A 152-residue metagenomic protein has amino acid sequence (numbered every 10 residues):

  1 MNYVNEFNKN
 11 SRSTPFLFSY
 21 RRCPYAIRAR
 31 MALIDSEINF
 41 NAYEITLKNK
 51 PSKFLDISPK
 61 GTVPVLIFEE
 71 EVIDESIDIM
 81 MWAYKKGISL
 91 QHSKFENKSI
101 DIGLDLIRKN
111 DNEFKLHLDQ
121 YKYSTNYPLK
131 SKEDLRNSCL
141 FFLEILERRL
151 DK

Functional and structural regions predicted by a protein language model:
M1-E144, D151: GST-like domain detector, emphasizing the conserved glutathione-binding G-site in the N-terminal thioredoxin-like
